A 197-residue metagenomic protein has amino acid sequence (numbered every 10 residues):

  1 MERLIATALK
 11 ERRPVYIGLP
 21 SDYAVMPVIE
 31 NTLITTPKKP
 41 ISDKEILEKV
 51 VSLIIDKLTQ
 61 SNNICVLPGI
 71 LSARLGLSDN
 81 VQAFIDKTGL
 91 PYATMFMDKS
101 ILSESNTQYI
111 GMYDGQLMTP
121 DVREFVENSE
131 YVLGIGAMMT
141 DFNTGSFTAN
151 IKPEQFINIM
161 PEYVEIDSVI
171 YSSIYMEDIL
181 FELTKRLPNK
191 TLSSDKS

Functional and structural regions predicted by a protein language model:
M1, I5-L9, V15-T107, P188-S197: Cofactor-pocket helix-loop regions in the catalytic cores of large enzyme subunits
P14-V15, P40-K44, L90-A93, Q116-P120 (+3 more regions): Glycine-rich loops and low-complexity Gly/Arg-rich segments that provide flexible linkers or classic glycine-based
V15-G18, E30-T32, S52, I151-S197: Phosphate/pyrophosphate-binding active-site segments
D22-A24, L71, M138-M139, E162-V164: Short acidic/polar capping segments at secondary-structure boundaries
A24-M26, Y109, L117, F142 (+4 more regions): A broad, structure-centric signal for solvent-exposed, well-ordered loop/edge residues that line or flank functional
P37-E45, E104-L117, D167-E182: Short beta-strand elements at the ligand-binding edges of bilobed clamshell
I70-I157: Glycine-rich, anion-gripping cofactor-binding loops and their flanking helix/strand elements in enzyme active sites
